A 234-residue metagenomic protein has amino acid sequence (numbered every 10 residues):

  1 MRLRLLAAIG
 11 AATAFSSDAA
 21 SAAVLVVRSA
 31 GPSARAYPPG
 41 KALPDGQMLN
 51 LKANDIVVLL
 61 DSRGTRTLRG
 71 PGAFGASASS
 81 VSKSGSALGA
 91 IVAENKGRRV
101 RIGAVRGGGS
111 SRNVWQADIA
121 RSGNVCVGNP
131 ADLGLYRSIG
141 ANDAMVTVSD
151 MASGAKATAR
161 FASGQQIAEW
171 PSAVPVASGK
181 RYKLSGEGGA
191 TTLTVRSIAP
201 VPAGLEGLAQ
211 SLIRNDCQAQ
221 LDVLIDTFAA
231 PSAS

Functional and structural regions predicted by a protein language model:
M1-A7: Bacterial N-terminal signal peptides that target proteins for export
A14-A19: N-terminal signal peptide c-region/cleavage motif recognized by signal peptidases
A23-A42, M48, S62-L133, G140-A141 (+1 more regions): Flexible, surface-exposed loop/linker segments and immediately adjacent secondary-structure boundaries
N54, S138-A144: Short proline/glycine-enriched turn/loop motifs at strand-loop junctions of beta-rich domains
N54, S185-G189: Beta-strand-rich extracellular modules
I139, G188-S234: Extended, polar beta-sheet/loop recognition surfaces of beta-rich domains that mediate binding to diverse ligands
A162-W170: Aromatic sugar-binding surface patches on proteins that engage polysaccharides or sugar-phosphate polymers
P171-G179: Surface-exposed, short loops/turns at beta-strand junctions within beta-sandwich domains
